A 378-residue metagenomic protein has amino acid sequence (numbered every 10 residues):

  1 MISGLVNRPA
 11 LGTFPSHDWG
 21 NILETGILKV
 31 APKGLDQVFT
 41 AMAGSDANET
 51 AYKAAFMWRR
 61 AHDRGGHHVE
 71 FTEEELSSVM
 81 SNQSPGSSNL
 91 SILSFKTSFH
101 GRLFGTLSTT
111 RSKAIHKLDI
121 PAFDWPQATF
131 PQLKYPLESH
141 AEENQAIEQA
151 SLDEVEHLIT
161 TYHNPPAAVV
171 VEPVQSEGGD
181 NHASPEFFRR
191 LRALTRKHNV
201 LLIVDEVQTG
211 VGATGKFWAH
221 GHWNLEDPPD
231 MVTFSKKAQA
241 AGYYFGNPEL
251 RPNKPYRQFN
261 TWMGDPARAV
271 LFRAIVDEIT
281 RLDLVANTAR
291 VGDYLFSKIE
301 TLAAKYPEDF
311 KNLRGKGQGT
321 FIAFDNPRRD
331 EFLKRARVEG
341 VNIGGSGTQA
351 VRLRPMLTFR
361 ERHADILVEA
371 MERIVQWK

Functional and structural regions predicted by a protein language model:
M1-K378: Conserved N-terminal phosphate-binding loop of PLP-dependent enzymes in the Aspartate aminotransferase
